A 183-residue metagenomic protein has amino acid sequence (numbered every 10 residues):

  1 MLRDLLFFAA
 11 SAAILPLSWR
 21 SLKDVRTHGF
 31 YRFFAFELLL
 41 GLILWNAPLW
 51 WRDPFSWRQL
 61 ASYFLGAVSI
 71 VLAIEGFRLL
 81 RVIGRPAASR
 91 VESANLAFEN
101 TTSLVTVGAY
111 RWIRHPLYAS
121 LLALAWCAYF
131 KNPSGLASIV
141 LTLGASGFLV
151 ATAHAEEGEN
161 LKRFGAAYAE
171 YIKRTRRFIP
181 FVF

Functional and structural regions predicted by a protein language model:
M1-T106, S120-F183: Membrane-anchoring alpha-helices and their flanking helix-loop junctions
G108-R111, H115-Y118: Glycine-rich acyl-CoA binding loop
